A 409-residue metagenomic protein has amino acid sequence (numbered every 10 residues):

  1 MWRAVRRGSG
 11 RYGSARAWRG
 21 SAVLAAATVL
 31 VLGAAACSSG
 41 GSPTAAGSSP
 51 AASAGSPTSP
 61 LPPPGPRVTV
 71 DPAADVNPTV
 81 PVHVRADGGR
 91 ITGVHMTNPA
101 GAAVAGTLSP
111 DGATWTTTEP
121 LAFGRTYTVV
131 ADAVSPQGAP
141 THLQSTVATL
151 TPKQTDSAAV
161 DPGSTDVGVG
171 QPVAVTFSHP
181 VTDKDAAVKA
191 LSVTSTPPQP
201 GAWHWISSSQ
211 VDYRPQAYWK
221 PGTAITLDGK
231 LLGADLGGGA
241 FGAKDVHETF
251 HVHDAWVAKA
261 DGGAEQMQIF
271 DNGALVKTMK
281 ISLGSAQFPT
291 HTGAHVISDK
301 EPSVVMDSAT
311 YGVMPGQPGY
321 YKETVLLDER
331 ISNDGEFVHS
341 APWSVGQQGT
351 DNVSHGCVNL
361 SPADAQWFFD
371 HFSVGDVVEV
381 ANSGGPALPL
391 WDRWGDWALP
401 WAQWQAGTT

Functional and structural regions predicted by a protein language model:
W2-G8, A17-A34, S38-D254, I281: Acidic, low-complexity Ser/Thr/Gly/Pro-rich repeat segments typical of extracellular/periplasmic and surface-exposed
A74, S109, E119, T165 (+10 more regions): Extracytoplasmic/periplasmic, Sec-exported soluble proteins
V130, A190, Q266, D328 (+1 more regions): Conserved beta-strand and immediately adjacent loop positions that scaffold enzyme active sites
A133-S135, L231-A234, G273, S303 (+1 more regions): Short, charged beta-turn/beta-strand-edge "cap" motif at the junction between a beta-strand and an adjacent loop
A158-V160, W256-A264, W397-T409: Short peripheral tails and domain-boundary helices/loops at the edges of structured domains
V169, T292, A309-T409: Exported/periplasmic cell-wall-interacting domains
T176, P180, K184, F270 (+3 more regions): Structured segments of extracytoplasmic/periplasmic soluble domains in secreted or envelope-associated proteins
G239-G346: Gly/Pro-biased beta-strand-loop elements
